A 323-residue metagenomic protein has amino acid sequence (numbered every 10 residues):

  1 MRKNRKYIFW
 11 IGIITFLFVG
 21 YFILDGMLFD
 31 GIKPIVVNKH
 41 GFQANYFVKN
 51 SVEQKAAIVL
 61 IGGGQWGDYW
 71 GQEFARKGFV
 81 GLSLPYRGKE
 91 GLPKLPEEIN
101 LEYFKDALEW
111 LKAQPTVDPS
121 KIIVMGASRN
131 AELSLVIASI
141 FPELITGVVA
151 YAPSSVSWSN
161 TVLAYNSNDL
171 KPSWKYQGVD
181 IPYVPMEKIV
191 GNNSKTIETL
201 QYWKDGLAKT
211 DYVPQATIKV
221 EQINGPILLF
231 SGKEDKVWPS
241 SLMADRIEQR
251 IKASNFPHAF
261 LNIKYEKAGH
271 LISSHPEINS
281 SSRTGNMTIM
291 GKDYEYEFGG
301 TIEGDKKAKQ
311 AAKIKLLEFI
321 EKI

Functional and structural regions predicted by a protein language model:
L17-E53: N-terminal cap/lid segment of alpha/beta-hydrolase-fold proteins
Q54-G63: Short beta-strand element of the alpha/beta-hydrolase
K77-L92: Conserved alpha/beta-hydrolase
L95-P115, V136: Alpha/beta-hydrolase active-site loop
T116-S128: Alpha/beta-hydrolase fold nucleophile elbow
I137-K204: Hydrolase active-site cap/lid region
I223, L229-S231, D235: Short beta-strand/loop motif that positions the catalytic acidic residue of the alpha/beta-hydrolase fold
D245, P257-I323: C-terminal catalytic histidine-bearing segment of alpha/beta-hydrolase fold enzymes
